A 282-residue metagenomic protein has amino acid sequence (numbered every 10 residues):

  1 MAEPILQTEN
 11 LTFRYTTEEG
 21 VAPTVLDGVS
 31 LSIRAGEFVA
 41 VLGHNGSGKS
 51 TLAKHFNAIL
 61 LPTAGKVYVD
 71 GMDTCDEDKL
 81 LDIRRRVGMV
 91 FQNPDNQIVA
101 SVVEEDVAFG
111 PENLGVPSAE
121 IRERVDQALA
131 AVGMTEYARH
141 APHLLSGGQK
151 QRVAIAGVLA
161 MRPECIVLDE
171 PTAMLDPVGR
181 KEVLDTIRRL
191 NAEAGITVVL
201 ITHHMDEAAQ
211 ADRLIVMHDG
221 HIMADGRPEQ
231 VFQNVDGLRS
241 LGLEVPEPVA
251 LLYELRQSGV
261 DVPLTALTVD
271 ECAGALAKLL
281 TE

Functional and structural regions predicted by a protein language model:
L42-H44: The feature captures the beta-strand-to-loop junction immediately N-terminal to the Walker
N57: Helix-to-loop junction immediately C-terminal to a conserved catalytic motif
G65-C75, I83: Conserved ABC transporter NBD signature motif
A119-Y137: Conserved ABC ATPase "signature" region
A141-L145, Q149: Conserved ABC ATPase signature
I166-D169: Catalytic Walker B motif of ABC-type/P-loop ATPase nucleotide-binding domains
